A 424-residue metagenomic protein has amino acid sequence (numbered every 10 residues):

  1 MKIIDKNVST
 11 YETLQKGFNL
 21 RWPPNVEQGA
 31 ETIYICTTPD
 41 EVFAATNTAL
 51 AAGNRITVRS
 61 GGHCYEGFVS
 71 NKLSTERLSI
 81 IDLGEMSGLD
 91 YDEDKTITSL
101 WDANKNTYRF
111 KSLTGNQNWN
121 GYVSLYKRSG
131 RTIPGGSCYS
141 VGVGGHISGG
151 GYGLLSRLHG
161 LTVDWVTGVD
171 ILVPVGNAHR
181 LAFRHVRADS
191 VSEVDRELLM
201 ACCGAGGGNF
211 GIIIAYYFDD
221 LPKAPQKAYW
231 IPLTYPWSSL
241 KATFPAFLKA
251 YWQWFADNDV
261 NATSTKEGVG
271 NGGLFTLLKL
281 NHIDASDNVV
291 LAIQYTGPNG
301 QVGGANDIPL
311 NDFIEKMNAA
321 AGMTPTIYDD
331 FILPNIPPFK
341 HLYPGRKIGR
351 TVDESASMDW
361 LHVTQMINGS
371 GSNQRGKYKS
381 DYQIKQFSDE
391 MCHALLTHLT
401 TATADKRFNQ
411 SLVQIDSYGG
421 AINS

Functional and structural regions predicted by a protein language model:
K2, E31-T32, R55-T57, L78 (+5 more regions): Beta-sheet entry/capping signal
K2-W22, G61, E66-N71, K227-S424: Cofactor-binding catalytic cores of oxidoreductases
P23-I35, K105: Short, basic, glycine/proline-bearing loop/turn elements
A30, F43-N47, T107: Short aromatic-cysteine micro-motif
E31-I35, K111, K385-S388: Short acidic-aromatic active-site loops that bind/stabilize oxyanions
I35-A49: Acidic Gly/Asp/Thr-rich repetitive segments characteristic of extracellular carbohydrate-active and adhesion proteins
D40, L50-T234, S239: FAD-binding core of FAD-dependent oxidoreductases, characterized by glycine-rich FAD pyrophosphate-binding loops
